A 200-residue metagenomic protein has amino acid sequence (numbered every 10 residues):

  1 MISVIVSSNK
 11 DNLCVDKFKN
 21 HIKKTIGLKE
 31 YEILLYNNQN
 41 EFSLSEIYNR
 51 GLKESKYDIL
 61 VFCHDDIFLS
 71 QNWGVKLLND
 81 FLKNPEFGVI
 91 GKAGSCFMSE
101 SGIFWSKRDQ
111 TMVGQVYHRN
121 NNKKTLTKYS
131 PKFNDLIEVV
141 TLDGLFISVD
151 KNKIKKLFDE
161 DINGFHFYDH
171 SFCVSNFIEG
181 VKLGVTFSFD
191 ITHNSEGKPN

Functional and structural regions predicted by a protein language model:
M1-K24, L34-L35: N-proximal low-complexity "stem/linker" segments adjacent to membrane-targeting elements
Q39-S55: Glycine-rich, basic loop-to-helix element that forms the pyrophosphate-binding segment of sugar-nucleotide handling
E41, N72-M112: Conserved donor NDP-sugar-binding/catalytic core segment of glycosyltransferases
L60: Short aromatic/hydrophobic "clamp" motif used to bind/position activated sugar donors
H64-F68: The conserved acidic donor/metal-binding loop of glycosyltransferases
L77, N134, V140-K156, I162-F189: A short, conserved alpha-helix in the catalytic core of glycosyltransferases
Q110-V139: Short, flexible, basic/aromatic active-site loop/helix in glycosyltransferases
G184-N200: Active-site donor/metal-binding and catalytic loop motifs of nucleotide-sugar-dependent glycosylation enzymes
